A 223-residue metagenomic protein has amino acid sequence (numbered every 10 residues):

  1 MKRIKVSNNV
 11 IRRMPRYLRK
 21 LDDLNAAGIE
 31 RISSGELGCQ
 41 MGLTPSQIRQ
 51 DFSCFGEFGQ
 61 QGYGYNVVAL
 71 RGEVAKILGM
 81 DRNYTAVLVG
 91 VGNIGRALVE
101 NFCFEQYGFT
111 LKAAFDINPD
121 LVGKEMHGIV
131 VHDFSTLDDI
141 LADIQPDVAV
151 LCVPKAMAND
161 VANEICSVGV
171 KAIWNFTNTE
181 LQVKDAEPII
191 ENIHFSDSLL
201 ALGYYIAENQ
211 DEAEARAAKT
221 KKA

Functional and structural regions predicted by a protein language model:
M1-E30: Extreme N-terminal segment that seeds HTH/winged-HTH DNA-binding domains in transcriptional regulators
Y17-N25, I129-A223: Phosphate-bearing ligand-interacting subdomains that bind or position ATP/ADP/UDP/GDP/NAD(P) or nucleotide-linked
R31, G35, Q40-N83: HTH-adjacent hinge/linker in prokaryotic transcriptional regulators
V91-G92: Glycine-rich Rossmann-fold phosphate-binding loop(s) that bind the pyrophosphate of adenine dinucleotide cofactors
G95: N-terminal Rossmann-fold NAD(P) dinucleotide-binding loop
E105-H127: NAD(P)-binding Rossmann-fold cofactor-contacting core
